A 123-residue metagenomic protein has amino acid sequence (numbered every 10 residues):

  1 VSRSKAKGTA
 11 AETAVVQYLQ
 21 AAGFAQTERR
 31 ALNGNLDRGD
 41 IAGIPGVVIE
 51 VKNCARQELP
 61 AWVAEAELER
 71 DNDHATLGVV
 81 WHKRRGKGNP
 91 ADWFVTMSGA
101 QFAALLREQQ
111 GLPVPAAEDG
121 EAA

Functional and structural regions predicted by a protein language model:
V1-A123: Catalytic phosphate/metal-binding cores of nucleic-acid and nucleotide-processing enzymes, i.e., regions that mediate
